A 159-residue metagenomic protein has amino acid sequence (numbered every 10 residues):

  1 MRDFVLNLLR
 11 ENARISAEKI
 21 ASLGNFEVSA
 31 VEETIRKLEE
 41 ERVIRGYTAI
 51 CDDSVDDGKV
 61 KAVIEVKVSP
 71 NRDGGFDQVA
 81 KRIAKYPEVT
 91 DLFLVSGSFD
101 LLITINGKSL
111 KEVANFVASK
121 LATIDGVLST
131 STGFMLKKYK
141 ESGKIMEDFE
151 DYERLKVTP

Functional and structural regions predicted by a protein language model:
M1-P159: A compositional/biophysical signature of low hydrophobicity enriched in polar/charged and small residues
